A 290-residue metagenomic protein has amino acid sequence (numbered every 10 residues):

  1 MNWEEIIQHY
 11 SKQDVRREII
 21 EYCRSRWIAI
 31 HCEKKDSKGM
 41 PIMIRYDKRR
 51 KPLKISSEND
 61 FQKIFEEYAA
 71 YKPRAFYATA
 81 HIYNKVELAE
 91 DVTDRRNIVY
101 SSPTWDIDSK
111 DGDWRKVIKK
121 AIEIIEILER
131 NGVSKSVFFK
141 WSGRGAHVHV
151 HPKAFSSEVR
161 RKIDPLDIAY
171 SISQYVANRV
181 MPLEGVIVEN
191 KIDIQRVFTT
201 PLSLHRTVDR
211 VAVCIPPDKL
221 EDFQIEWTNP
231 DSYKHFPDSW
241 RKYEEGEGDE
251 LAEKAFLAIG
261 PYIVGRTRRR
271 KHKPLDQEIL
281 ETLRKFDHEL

Functional and structural regions predicted by a protein language model:
M1-R16, I20, S25, P41-E66 (+3 more regions): Helical (often loop-to-helix) elements that flank the catalytic cores of nucleotide-handling enzymes
M1-Y10, E18, N178-L290: Long, low-complexity, charged/polar intrinsically disordered accessory regions
Y22-D108, E184: SsDNA-processing nucleotidyl-transfer enzymes
Y71-P73, I98-Y100, G132-S134, S142-R144 (+1 more regions): Short, well-ordered loop/turn elements at secondary-structure boundaries
Y77-A78, W105-I107, L128, F139 (+2 more regions): Generic structural hydrophobic/aromatic packing signal, biased to beta-strands
H81-K85, K110-G112, K153-F155, S203-H205: Generic structural motif
V86-R95, I125-E129, V133-W141, G185-V188: Catalytic micro-motifs at enzyme active sites that drive phosphoryl/nucleotidyl and oxygen chemistry
S102-W105, K135-R161, V197-S203: Histidine-centered divalent-metal-coordination microenvironment in nucleic-acid enzymes
